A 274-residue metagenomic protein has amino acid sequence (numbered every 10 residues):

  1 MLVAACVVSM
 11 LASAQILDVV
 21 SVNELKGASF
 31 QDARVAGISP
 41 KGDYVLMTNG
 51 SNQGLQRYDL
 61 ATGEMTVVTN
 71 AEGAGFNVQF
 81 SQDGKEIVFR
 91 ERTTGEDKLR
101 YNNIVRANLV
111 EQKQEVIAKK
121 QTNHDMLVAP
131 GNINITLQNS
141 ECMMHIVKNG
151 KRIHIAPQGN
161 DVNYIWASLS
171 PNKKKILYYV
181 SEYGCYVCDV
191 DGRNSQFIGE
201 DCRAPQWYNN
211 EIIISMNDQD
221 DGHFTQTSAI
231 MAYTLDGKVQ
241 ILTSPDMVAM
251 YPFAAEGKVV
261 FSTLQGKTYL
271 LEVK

Functional and structural regions predicted by a protein language model:
M1-L2: Bacterial N-terminal signal peptides that target proteins for export
S9-L11: N-terminal signal peptide c-region/cleavage motif recognized by signal peptidases
A14-K274: Sequence signature of WD/YWTD-type beta-propeller architectures
